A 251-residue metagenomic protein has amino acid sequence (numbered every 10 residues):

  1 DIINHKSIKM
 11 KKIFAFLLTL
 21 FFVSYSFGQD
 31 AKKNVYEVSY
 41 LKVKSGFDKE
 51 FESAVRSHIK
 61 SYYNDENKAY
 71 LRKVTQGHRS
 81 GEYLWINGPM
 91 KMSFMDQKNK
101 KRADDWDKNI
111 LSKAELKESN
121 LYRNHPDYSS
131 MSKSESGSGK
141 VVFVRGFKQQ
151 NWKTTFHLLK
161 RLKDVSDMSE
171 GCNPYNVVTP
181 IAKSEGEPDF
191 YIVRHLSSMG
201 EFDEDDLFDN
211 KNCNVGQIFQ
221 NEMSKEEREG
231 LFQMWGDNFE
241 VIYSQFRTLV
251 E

Functional and structural regions predicted by a protein language model:
D1-K32: Bacterial Sec-dependent N-terminal signal peptides
G28-E251: Short S/T/G/P-rich N-terminal loop/turn motif that feeds into the first structured element of a domain
